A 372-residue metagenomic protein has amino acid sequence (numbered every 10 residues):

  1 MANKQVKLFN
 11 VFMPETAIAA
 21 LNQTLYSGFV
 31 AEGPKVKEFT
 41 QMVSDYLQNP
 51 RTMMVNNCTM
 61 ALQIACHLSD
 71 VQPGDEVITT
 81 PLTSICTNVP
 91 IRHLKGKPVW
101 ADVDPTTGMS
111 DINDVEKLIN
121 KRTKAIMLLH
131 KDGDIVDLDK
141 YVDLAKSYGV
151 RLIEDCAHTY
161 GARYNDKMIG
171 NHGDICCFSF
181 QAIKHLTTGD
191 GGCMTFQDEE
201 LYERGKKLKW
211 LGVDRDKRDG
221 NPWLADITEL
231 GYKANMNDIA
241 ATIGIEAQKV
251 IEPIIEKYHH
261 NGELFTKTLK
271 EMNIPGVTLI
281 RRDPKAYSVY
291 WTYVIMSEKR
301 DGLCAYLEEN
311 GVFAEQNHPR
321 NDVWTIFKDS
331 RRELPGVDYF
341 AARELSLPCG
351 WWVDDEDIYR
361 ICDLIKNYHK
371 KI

Functional and structural regions predicted by a protein language model:
M1-F29, P34, D226-T228, P348: N-terminal "arm"/small-domain region of PLP-dependent enzymes with the aminotransferase-like
F29-E76, P90-L94, W100-D102, K167: Phosphate-binding glycine-rich loop
K37-M42, Y46-T52, N113, A125-L129 (+3 more regions): PLP-dependent aminotransferase class I/II
M53, I78, V99, L152-I153 (+3 more regions): Structural detector of well-ordered beta-strand residues that form the stable sheet scaffold of enzyme domains
M54, T79, W100, M194 (+1 more regions): Conserved SAM-binding loop
H67-C156, R163: PLP-dependent aminotransferase-like
E154-T188, K217, W223-I227: Conserved active-site segment immediately N-terminal to the catalytic lysine that forms the internal aldimine
N171-D214, D238: Active-site PLP attachment segment
